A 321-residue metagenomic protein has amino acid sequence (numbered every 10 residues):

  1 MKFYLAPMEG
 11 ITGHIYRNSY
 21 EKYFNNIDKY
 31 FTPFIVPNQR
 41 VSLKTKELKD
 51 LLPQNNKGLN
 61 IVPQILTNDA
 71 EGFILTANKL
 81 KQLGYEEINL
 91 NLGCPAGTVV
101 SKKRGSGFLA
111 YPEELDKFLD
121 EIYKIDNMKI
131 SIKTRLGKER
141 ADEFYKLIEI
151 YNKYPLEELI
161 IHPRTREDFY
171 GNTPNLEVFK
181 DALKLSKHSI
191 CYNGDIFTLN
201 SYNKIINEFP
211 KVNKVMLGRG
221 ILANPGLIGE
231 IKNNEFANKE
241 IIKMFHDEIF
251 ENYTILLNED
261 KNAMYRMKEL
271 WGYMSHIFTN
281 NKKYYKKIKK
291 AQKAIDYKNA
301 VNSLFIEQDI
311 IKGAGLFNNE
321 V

Functional and structural regions predicted by a protein language model:
M1-V321: Flavin-dependent oxidoreductase catalytic cores
